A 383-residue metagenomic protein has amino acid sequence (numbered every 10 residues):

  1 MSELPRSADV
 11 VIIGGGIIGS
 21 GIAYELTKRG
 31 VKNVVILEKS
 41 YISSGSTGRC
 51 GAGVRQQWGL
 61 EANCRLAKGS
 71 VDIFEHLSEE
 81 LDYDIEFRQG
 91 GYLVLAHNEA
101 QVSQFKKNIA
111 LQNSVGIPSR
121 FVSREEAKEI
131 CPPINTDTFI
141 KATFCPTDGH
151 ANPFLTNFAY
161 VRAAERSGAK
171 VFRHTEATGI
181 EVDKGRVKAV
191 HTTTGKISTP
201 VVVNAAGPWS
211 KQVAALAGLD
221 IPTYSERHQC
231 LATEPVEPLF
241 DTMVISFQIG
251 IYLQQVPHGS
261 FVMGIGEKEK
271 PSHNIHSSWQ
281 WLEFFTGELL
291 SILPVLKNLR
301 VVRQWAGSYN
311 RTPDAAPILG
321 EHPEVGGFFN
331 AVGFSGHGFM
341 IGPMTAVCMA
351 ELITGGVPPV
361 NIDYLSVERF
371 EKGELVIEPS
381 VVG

Functional and structural regions predicted by a protein language model:
L4-I18, V35: Beta1/beta-strand and adjacent pyrophosphate-binding region of the FAD-binding site in flavoprotein oxidoreductases
T27-T47: Glycine-rich FAD pyrophosphate-binding loop
G51-I130, G250, Q280, E288-L290: Dinucleotide-binding Rossmann-like beta1-alpha1 core, especially the glycine-rich loop that anchors the ADP
C145-P200: Helical element adjacent to the flavin cofactor pocket in flavoenzyme catalytic cores
K196-D241: Central helical "cap/lid" subdomain
P235-G327: Active-site lid/adjacent beta-loop-alpha segment flanking the redox-cofactor pocket in flavoenzymes
S291-G383: C-terminal catalytic lobe of FAD-dependent flavoproteins
